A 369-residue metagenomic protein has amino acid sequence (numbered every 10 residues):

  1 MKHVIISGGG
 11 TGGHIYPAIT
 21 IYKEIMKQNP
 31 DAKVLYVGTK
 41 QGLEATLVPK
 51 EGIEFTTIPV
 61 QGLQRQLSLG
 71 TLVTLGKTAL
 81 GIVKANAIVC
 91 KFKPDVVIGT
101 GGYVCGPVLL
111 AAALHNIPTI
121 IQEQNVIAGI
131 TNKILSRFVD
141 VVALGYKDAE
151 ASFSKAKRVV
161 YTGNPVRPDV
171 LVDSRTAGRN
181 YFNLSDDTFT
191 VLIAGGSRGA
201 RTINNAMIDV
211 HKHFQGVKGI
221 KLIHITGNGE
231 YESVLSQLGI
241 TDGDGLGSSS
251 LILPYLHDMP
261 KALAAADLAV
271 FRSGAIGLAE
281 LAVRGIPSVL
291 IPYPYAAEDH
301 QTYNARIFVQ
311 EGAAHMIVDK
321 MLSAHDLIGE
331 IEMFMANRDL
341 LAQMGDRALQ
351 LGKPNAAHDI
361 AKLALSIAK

Functional and structural regions predicted by a protein language model:
H3-G9, D31-K77, I82, N228-G229 (+1 more regions): Conserved nucleotide-sugar phosphate-binding/catalytic loop shared by glycosyltransferases and other
H14-M26: Short amphipathic alpha-helix
K33, L43, E54, A113-T176 (+1 more regions): Active-site-proximal region of nucleotide-activated glycan assembly enzymes, centered on histidine/acidic-rich loops
G42, L47, E51, R175-N180 (+4 more regions): Donor-nucleotide binding loops and adjacent catalytic segments primarily of GT-B fold Leloir glycosyltransferases
K84-V97, C105-I120, K133-F138: Glycosyltransferases and closely related glycan-assembly transferases that use nucleotide-activated donors
G99-T100, M259-H300: A donor-sugar binding/catalytic signature common to diverse glycosyltransferases and related nucleotide-sugar
L340-P354: A short, well-ordered alpha-helix in the C-terminal region of glycosyltransferases
K353-K369: C-terminal alpha-helical cap of glycosyltransferases
